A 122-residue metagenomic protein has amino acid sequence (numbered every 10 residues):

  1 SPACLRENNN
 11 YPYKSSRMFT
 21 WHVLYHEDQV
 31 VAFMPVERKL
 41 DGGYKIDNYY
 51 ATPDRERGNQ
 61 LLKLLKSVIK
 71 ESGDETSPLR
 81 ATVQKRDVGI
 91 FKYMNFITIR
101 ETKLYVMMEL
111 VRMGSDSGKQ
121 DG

Functional and structural regions predicted by a protein language model:
S1-W21: Active-site rim helix/loop that mediates acceptor-substrate recognition in acyltransferases
V23, Q29-E37, K45: Conserved beta-strand in the GNAT
D41-D54: Conserved acetyl-CoA binding element of GNAT-fold acetyltransferases
E56-K70: Conserved acetyl-CoA-binding loop-helix of GNAT-fold acetyltransferases
D74-P78: A general structural motif
L79-I90: Conserved beta-strand-loop-alpha-helix junction that forms the acyl-donor binding cleft
Q84-R86, I97-G122: C-terminal "cap" of GNAT-fold acetyltransferases
I90-F96: Conserved active-site tyrosine of GNAT-family acetyltransferases
